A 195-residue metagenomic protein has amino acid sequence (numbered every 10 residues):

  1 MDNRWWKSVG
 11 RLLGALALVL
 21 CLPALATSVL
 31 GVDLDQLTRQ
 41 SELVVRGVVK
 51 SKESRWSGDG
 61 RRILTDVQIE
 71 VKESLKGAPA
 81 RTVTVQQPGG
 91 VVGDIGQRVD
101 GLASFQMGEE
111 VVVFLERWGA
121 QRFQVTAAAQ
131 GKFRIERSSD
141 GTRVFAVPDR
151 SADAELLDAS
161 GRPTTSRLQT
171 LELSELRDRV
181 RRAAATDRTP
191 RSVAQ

Functional and structural regions predicted by a protein language model:
D2-W5, V9-G14, V19-Q195: Transition segments tied to proteolytic processing and entry into folded domains
